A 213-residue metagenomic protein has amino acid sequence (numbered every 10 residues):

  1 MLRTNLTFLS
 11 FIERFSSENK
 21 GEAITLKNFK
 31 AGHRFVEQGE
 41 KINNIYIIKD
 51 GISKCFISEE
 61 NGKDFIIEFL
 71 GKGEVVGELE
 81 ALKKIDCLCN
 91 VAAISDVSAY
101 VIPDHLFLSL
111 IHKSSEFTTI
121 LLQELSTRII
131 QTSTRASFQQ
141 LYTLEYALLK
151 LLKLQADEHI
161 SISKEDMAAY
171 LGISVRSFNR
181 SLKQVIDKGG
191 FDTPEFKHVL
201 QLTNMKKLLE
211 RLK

Functional and structural regions predicted by a protein language model:
M1-A31, V76, E80-A81: Cyclic nucleotide-binding regulatory module and flanking cytosolic helices
F29, F35-E40: Short phosphate-coordinating micro-motif centered on Lys-Gly-acidic
K30-A31, K49-D50, G71, S95: A cytosolic small-molecule/anion-sensing beta-strand core signal
N43-F56, K72-G73: Glycine- and acidic-residue-biased ligand/ion/polar-headgroup-sensing regions
I66-Q123: Cyclic-nucleotide recognition modules
T118, L122-L125, I129-T132, Q139: Long, hydrophobic or amphipathic alpha-helical segments
Q131-L149: Short alpha-helical segments that sit at the start of domains
Y142, L149-K213: Phosphate-/nucleic-acid-contacting segments
